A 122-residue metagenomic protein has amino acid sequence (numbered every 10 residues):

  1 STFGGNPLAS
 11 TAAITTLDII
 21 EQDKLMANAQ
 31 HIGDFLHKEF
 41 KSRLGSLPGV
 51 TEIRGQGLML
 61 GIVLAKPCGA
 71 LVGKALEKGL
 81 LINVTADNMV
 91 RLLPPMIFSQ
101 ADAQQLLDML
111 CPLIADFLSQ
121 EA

Functional and structural regions predicted by a protein language model:
S1-A122: Conserved N-terminal phosphate-binding loop of PLP-dependent enzymes in the Aspartate aminotransferase
